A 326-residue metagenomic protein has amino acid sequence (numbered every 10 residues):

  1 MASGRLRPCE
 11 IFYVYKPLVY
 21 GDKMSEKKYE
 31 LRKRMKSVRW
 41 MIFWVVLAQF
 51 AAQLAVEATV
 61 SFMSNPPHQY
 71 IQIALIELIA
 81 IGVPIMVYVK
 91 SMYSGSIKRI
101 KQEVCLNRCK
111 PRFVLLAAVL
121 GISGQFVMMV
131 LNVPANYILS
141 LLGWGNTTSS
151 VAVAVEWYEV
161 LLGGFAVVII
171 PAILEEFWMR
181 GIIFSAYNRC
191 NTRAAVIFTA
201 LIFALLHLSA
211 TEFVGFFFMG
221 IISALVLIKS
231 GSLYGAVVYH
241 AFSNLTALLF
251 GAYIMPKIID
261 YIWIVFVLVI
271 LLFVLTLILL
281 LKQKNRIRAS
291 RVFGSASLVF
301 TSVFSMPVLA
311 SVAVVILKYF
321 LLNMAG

Functional and structural regions predicted by a protein language model:
R5-E103, T246-G326: N-terminal, membrane-interfacial amphipathic/helix-forming hydrophobic leader that caps and precedes the first
M24-A48, G143-C190: Contiguous N-terminal and early-domain "leader" segments and peripheral loops that mark the onset or edge of a domain
K27-F43, P67-L75, N107-L115, V119 (+9 more regions): Structural motif marking the loop-to-transmembrane transition
I42-F50, L54, E77-G82, A117-M129 (+7 more regions): Alpha-helical transmembrane spans of integral membrane proteins, capturing the lipid-embedded, hydrophobic core of TM
A52, P84-V89, Y93, I97 (+6 more regions): Alpha-helical transmembrane segments of polytopic integral membrane proteins, especially the permease/helical cores
S61-I73, K101-L174, Y319-G326: Juxtamembrane helix-loop-helix connectors linking adjacent transmembrane helices in multi-pass membrane enzymes
V160-G326: Transmembrane helix-loop-helix hairpins at the membrane interface of multi-pass integral membrane proteins
